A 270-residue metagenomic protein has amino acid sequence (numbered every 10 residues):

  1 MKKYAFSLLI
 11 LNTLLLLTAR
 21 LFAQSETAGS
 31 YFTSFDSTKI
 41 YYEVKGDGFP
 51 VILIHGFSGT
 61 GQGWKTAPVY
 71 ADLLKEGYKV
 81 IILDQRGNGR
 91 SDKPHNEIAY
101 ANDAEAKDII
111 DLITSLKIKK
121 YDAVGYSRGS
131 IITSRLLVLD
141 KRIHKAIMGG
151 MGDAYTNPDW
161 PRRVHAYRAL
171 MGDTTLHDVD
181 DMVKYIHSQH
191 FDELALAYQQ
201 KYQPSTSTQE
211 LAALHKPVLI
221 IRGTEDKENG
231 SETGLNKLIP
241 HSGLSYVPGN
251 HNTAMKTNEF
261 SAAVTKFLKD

Functional and structural regions predicted by a protein language model:
F49-G56: Short beta-strand element of the alpha/beta-hydrolase
S58-Y70: The serine-hydrolase catalytic nucleophile loop
L73-D92: Conserved alpha/beta-hydrolase
D103-Y121: Conserved acidic catalytic loop of the alpha/beta-hydrolase fold
I131-R142, A146-D173: Flexible "cap/lid" loop of the alpha/beta hydrolase fold
L214, I220-R222: Short beta-strand/loop motif that positions the catalytic acidic residue of the alpha/beta-hydrolase fold
R222-G249: Conserved loop-alpha-helix segment in the C-terminal half of the alpha/beta-hydrolase fold that carries the catalytic
V247-D270: Catalytic active-site module of serine/aspartate enzymes centered on a nucleophile-bearing elbow/loop
